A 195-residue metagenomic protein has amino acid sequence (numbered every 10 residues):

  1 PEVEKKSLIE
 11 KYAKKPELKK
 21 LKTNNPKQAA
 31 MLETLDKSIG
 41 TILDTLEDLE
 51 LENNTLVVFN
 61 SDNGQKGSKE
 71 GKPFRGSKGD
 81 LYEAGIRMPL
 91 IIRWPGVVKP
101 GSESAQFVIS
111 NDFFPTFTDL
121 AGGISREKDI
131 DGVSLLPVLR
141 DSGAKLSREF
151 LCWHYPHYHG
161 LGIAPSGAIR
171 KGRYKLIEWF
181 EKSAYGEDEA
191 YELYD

Functional and structural regions predicted by a protein language model:
P1, Q28, L32, I39 (+4 more regions): Beta-strand elements within well-structured catalytic alpha/beta cores of enzymes that handle phosphate/sulfate esters
P1-A13, D44-V97, I109: Histidine-centered active-site microenvironments of extracellular/periplasmic hydrolases and transferases
A13-N54: A long, amphipathic alpha-helix that forms part of the scaffold/cap immediately adjacent to metal-dependent active
K20-K22, I91-P95, A144: A short alpha-helix capping/helix-coil boundary motif
Q65-L81, V98-S102, Q106, N111-Y194: C-terminal cap/loop subdomain of S1 sulfatases and analogous C-terminal strand-loop tails that border
